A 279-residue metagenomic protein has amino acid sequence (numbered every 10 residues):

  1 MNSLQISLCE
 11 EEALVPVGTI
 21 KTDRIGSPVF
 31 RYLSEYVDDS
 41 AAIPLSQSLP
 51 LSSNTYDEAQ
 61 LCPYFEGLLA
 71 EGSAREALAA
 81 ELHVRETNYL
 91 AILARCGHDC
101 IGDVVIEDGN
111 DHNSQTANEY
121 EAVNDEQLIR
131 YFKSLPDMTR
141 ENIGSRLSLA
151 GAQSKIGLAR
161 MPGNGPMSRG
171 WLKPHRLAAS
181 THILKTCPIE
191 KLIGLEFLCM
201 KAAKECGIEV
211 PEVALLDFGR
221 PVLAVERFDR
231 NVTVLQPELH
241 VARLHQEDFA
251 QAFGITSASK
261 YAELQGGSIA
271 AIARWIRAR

Functional and structural regions predicted by a protein language model:
M1-R279: Phosphate/dinucleotide-binding and metal-coordinating scaffold of catalytic cores in nucleotide-dependent enzymes
